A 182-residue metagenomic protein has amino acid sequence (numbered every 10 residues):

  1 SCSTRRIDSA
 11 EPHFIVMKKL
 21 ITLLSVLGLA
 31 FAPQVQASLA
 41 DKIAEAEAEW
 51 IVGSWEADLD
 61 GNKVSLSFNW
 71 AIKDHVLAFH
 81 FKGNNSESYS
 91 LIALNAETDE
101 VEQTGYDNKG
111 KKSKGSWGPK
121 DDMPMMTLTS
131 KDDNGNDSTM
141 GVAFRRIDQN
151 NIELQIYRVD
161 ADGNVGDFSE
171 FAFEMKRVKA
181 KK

Functional and structural regions predicted by a protein language model:
S1-V16: Short, Lys/Arg-enriched N-terminal segments with co-localized hydrophobic residues within the first ~10-30 amino acids
L20-L29: Sec-dependent N-terminal signal peptides
F31-A37: Sec/Tat signal peptide C-region and signal peptidase I cleavage site
S38, N151-E153, R158-K182: Edge beta-strand at a domain terminus
L39-S54: N-terminal helix-cap/turn-to-beta initiation motif at the start of protein domains
W55-D58, L77-G83, Q103-Y106, M126-D132 (+1 more regions): Short beta-strand segments that buttress and anchor functional surface loops
S65-W70, Y89-L94, S113-G118, T139-R146 (+2 more regions): Hydrophobic/aromatic beta-strand elements that line small-molecule binding cavities or substrate pockets in beta-rich
S67-Q103: N-terminal glycine/threonine-rich, aromatic-flanked beta-hairpin/loop signature
